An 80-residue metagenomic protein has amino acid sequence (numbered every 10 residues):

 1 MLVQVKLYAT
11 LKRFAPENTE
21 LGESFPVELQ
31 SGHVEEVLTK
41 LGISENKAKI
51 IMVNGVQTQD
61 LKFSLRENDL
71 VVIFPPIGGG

Functional and structural regions predicted by a protein language model:
M1-G79: Ubiquitin-like/PB1-type beta-grasp interaction modules and other compact soluble beta-rich domains
